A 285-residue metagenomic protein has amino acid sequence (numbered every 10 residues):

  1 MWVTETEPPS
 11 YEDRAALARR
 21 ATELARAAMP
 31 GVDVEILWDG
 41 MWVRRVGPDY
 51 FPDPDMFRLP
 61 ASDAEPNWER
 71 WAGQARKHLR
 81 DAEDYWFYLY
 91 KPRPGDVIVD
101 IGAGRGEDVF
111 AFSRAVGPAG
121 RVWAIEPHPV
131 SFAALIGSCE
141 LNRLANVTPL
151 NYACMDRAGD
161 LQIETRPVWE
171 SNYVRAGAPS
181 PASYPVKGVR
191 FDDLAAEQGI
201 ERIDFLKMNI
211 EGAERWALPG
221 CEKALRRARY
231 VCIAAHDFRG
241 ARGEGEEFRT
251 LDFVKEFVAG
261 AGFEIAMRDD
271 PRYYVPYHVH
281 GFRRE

Functional and structural regions predicted by a protein language model:
M1-H128, A133-G137, N142, T250-E285: S-adenosyl-L-methionine
P48, P52-W86, A145, L150-Q198: Glycine-rich adenosyl-binding loop in Rossmann-like folds that engage adenosine-containing cofactors
V99, I125, Y152, L206-M208 (+1 more regions): Active-site flanking residues adjacent to catalytic metal/cofactor-binding acidic residues
A103, C154-D156, I210: Hydrophobic pocket-lining residues within nucleotide cofactor-binding pockets
V109, F132, R157, E214-W216: Short, well-ordered alpha-helical microsegments
P118, E140-A145, G199, A224-R227: Short helix-capping segments at alpha-helix termini
D193-E285: Conserved acidic-Pro-Pro-aromatic motif
